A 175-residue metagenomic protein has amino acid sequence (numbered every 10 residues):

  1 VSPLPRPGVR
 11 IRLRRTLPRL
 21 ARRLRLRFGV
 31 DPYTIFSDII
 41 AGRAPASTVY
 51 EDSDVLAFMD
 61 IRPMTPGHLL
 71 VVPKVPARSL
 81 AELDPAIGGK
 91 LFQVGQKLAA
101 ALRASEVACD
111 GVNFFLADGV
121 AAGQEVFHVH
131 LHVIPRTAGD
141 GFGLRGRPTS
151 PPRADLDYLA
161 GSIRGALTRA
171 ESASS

Functional and structural regions predicted by a protein language model:
P3-S175: HIT superfamily nucleotide-processing domains
